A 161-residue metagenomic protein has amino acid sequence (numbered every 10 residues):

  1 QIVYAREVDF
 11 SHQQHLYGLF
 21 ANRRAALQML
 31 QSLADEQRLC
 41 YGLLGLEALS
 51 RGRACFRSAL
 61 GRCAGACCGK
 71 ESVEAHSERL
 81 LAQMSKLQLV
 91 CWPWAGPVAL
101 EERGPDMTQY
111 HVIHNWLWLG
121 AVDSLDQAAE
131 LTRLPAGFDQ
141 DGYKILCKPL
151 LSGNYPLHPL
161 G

Functional and structural regions predicted by a protein language model:
Q1-G161: Conserved catalytic/ligand-binding micro-motifs in nucleotide and anionic cofactor chemistry
